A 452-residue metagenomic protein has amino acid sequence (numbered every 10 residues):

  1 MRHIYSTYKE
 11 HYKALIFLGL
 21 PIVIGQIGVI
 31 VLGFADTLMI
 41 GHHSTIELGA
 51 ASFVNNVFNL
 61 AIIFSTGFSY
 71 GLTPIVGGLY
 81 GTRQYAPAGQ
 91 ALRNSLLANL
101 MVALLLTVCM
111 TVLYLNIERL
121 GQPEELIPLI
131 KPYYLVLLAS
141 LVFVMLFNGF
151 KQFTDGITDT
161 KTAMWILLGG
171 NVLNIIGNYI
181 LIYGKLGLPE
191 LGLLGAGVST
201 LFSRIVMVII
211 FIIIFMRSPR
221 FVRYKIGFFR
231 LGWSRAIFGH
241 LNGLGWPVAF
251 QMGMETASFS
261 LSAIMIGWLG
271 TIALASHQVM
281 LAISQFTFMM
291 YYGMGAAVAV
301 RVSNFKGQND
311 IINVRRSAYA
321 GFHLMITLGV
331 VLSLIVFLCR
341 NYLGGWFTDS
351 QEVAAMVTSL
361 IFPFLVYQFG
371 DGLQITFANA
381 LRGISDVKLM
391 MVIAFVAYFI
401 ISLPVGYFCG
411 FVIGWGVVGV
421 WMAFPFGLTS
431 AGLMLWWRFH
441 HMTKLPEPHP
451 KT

Functional and structural regions predicted by a protein language model:
M1-G19, V76-V142, L188-W246, V302-Y367 (+1 more regions): Short alpha-helical transmembrane segments in multi-pass integral membrane proteins
T7-L38, H42-H43, N59-G71, I75 (+5 more regions): N-terminal transmembrane alpha-helices
F17-D36, V136, F147, G170 (+5 more regions): Transmembrane helical elements of multi-pass membrane transporters/channels
L20, I24, V54-V57, L97 (+16 more regions): Hydrophobic residues within alpha-helical transmembrane segments of multi-pass solute transporters/permease subunits
I27, V31-G49, I117-E124, I180-L193 (+4 more regions): Helix-terminus/linker motif at the lipid-water interface of multi-pass membrane proteins
T45-N56, I130, Y134, G197 (+3 more regions): Small-residue hotspots at the loop-to-helix junctions and early N-terminal turns of transmembrane alpha-helices
L48-V112, V144-T158, T162-A163, A263 (+3 more regions): Small-residue-rich hydrophobic transmembrane alpha-helices
S69, L137-D155, A163-N171, A196-F211 (+5 more regions): Short runs within selected transmembrane alpha-helices of multi-pass transporters and secretion channels
